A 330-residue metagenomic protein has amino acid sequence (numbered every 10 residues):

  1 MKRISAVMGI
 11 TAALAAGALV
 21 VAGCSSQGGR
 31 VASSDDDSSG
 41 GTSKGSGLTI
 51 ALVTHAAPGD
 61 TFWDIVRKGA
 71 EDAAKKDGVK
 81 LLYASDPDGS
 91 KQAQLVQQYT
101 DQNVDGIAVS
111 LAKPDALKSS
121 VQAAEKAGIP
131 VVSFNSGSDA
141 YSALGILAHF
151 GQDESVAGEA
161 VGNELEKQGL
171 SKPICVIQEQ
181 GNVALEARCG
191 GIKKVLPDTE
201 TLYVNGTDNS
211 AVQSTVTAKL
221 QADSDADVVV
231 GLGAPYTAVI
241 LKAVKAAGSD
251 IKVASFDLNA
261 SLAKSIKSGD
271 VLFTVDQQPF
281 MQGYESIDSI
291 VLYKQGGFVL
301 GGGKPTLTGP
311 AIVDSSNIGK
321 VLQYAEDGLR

Functional and structural regions predicted by a protein language model:
M1-G28: Secretory targeting and sorting signals
V21-T42: Bacterial lipoprotein signal-peptidase II cleavage site
S43, G47-A73, D77, L82-Q98 (+3 more regions): Extracytoplasmic "Venus flytrap"
S46, V195-T199, Y284-R330: Hinge/cleft segment of the Venus flytrap/periplasmic-binding protein
T61-D77, A157-V161, V183-T199, T215 (+4 more regions): Short, solvent-exposed amphipathic alpha-helices that sit in or adjacent to ligand/effector-binding or catalytic
Q92, H149-P173, A211-Q213, N259-L262 (+1 more regions): Hydrophobic alpha-helical segments within soluble ligand-binding/sensing domains
A93, V109-E125, I192, G206-K264: Hydrophobic alpha-helical
D115-V156, N259-K267, V271-L272, L322-Y324: Flexible loop/hinge segments that line or gate small-molecule binding clefts
